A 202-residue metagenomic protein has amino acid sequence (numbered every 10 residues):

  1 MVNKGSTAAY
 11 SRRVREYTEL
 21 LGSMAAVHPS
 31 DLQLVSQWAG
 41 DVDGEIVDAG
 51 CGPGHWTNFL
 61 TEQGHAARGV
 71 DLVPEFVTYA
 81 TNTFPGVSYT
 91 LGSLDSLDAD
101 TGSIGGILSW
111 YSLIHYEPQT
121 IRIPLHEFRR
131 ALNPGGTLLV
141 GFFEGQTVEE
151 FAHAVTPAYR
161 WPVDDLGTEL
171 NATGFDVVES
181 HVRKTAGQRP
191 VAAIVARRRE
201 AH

Functional and structural regions predicted by a protein language model:
M1-V42, Q146: Conserved class I S-adenosyl-L-methionine
V47, P53-S96: Class I SAM-dependent methyltransferase SAM/SAH-binding core
L108-S109: A conserved beta-strand element that flanks and buttresses the S-adenosyl-L-methionine
R122-P134: A short glycine-rich, Lys/Arg-flanked "PGG" loop and its adjoining helix->strand segment in the class I
G135-F142: Conserved beta-strand signature within the Rossmann-like core of class I S-adenosyl-L-methionine
F143-V148, K184: Short "lid" loop at the C-terminus of a central beta-strand within the Rossmann-like core of SAM-dependent
E149-D165: Acceptor-substrate binding/catalytic loop of class I
R183-H202: Core SAM-dependent methyltransferase catalytic element
